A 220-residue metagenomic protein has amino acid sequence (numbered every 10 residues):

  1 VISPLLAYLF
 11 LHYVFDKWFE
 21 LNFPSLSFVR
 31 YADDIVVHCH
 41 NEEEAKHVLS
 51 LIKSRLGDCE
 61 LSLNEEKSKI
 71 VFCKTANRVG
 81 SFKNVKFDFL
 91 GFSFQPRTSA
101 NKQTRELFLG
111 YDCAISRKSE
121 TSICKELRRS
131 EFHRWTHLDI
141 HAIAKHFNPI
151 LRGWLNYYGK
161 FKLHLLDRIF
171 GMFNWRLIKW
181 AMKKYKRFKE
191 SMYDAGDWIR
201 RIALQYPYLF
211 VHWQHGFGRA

Functional and structural regions predicted by a protein language model:
V1-A220: Non-catalytic terminal/accessory segments
